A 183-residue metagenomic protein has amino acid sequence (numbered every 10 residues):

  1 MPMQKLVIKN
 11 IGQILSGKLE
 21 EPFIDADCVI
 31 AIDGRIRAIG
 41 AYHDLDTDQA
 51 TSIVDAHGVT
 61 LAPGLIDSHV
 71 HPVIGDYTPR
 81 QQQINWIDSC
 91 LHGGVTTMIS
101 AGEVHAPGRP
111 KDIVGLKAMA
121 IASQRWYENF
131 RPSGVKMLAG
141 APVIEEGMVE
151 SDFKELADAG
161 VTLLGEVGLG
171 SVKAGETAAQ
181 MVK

Functional and structural regions predicted by a protein language model:
M1-D48: N-terminal metal-binding scaffold of metallo-dependent hydrolase/deaminase domains
I11, V29, G34, G58 (+3 more regions): Divalent metal-coordination and catalytic microenvironments
D44-L61: Active-site metal-binding motif and surrounding structural segment of the metallo-beta-lactamase
A56-I121: Metal-associated gating/positioning segment near the N- to mid-region
P79-I87, I144-L156: Short, acidic/polar
W86-I113, R131-I144, A159-S171: Divalent metal-dependent hydrolysis catalytic cores, especially in the metallo-beta-lactamase
V114-G134, M181-K183: Alpha-helix-loop-beta-strand connector modules within alpha/beta enzyme cores
A122-R125, G147-K183: Histidine/acidic residue-rich metal-binding segments in metalloenzymes
